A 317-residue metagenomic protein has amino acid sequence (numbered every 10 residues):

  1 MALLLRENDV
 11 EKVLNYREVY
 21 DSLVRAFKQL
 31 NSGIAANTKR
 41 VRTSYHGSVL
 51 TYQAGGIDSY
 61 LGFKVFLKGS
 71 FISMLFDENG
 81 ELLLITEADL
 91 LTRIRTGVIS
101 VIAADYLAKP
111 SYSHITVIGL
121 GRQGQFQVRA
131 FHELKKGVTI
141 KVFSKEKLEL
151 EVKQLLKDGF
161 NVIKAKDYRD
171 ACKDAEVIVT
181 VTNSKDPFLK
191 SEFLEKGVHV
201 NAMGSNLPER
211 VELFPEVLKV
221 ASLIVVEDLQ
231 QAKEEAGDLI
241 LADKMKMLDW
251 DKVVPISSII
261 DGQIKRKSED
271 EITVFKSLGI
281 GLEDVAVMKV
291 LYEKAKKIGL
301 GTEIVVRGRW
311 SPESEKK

Functional and structural regions predicted by a protein language model:
M1-R93, V101, A108-S111, V285 (+3 more regions): N-terminal ligand-binding/catalytic initiation module
D9-E11, V211-S314: Adenosine-phosphate binding glycine-rich loop
L107-H114, K136, E195-K196: Short helix-loop-beta connector
I115-T116, T273: Conserved beta-strand elements of the Class I
L120-G121: Glycine-rich Rossmann-fold phosphate-binding loop(s) that bind the pyrophosphate of adenine dinucleotide cofactors
G124-Q125: N-terminal Rossmann-fold NAD(P) dinucleotide-binding loop
L134-L155: NAD(P)-binding Rossmann-fold cofactor-contacting core
F160-L241: Rossmann-like adenosine-cofactor binding region
